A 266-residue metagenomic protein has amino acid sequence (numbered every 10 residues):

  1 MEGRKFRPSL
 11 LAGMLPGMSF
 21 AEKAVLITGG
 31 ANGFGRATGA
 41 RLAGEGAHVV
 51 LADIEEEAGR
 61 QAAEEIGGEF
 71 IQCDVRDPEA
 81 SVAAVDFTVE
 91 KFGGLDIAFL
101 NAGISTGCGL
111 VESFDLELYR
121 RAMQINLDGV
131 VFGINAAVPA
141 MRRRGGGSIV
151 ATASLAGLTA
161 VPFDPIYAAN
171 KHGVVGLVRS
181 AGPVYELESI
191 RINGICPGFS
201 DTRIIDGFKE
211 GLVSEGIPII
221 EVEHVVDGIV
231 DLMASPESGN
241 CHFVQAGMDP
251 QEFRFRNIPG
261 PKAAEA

Functional and structural regions predicted by a protein language model:
F6, G194, G211-F255: C-terminal helical subdomain
G13, S105-R120, F163-I166, D206: Conserved mid-core segment of classical short-chain dehydrogenase/reductases
G17-V49: Canonical Rossmann dinucleotide-binding motif of NAD(H)/NADP(H)-dependent dehydrogenases/reductases, specifically
E56-E57, C73-A83, L116: The beta1-alpha1 cofactor-binding region of Rossmann-like NAD(H)/NADP(H)-dependent oxidoreductases
E112-V131, V150, V174: Catalytic Tyr-X3-Lys loop
I134, N170: Active-site helix of classical SDR
S154: Residue(s) in the substrate-gating loop at a strand-loop-helix junction that position the organic substrate next
T159, A168, S180-I190: Active-site-adjacent segment of SDR/Rossmann-fold oxidoreductases
